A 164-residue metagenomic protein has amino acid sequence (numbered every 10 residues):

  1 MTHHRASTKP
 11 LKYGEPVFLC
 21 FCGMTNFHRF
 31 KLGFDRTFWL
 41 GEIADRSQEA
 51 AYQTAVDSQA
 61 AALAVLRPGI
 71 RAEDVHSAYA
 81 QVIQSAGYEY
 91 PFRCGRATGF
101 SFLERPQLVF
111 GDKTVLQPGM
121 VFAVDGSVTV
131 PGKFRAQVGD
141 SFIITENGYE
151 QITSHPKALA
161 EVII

Functional and structural regions predicted by a protein language model:
M1-I164: Active-site neighborhoods and metal-handling regions in enzymes and metal-associated proteins
